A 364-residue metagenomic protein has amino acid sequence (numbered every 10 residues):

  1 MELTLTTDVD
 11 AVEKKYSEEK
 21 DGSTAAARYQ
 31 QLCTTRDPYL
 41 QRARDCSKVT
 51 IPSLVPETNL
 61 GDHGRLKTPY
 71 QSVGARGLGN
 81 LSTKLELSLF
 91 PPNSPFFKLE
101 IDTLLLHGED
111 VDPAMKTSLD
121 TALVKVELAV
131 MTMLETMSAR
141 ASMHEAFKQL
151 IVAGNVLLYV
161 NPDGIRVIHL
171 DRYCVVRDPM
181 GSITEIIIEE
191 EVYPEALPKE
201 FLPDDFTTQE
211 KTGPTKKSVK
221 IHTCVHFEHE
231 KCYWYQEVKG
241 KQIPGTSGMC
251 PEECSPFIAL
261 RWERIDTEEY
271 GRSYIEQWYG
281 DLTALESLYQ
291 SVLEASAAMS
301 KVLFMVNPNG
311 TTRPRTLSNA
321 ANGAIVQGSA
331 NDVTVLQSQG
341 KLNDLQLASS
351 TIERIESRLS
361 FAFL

Functional and structural regions predicted by a protein language model:
M1-F201: Extended, helix-rich architectural segments
S23, L150, V167, G213 (+3 more regions): A generic structural signal for short, solvent-exposed coil/turn residues that cap or connect secondary-structure
S53, E57, Y70, P92-F96 (+8 more regions): Generic low-complexity segments that are intrinsically disordered, proline-rich and/or Lys/Arg-biased
T58-A75, T83-N93, A114-T117, I221-C232 (+2 more regions): Charged, low-complexity, helix/coiled-coil-prone segments
V124, L128-A139, E145-V152, K216 (+6 more regions): A broad, structural surface signal
G154-V156, D171, T184, T223 (+2 more regions): Structural beta-strand/beta-sheet cores of well-ordered domains, especially the beta-sheet scaffolds that support
N161-E269: Active-site and NAD+-binding cores of ADP-ribose-processing enzymes
Q236, Q242-L364: Extended, charged amphipathic alpha-helical segments
